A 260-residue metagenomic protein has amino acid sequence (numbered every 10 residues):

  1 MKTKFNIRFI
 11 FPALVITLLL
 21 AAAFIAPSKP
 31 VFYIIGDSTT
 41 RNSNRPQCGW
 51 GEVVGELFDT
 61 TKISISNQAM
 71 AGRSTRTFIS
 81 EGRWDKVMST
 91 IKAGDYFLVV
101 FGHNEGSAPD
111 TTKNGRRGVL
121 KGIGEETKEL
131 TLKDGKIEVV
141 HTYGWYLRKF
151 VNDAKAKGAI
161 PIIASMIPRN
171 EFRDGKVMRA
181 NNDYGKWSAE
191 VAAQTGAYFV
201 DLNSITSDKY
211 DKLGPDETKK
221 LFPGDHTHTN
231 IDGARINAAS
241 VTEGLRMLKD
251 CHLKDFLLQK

Functional and structural regions predicted by a protein language model:
M1-F9: Positively charged n-region of N-terminal signal peptides that target proteins for export
K4-F5, R83-I231, R235, A239-L258: Alpha-helical cap/lid subdomain in secreted, periplasmic, or secretory-pathway luminal O-acyl-processing enzymes
R8-P12, I16-K29: Bacterial Sec-dependent signal peptides at the C-terminal "C-region" and cleavage site
I25-A71, D85-F97, K113-G122: Serine-esterase "nucleophile elbow" of acetyl-processing enzymes
T40-N42, R76, G106, N237: Short, electropositive, low-hydrophobicity segments enriched in small/polar residues
N44-P46, F78-I79, D174-R179: Short, solvent-exposed loop/turn segments at secondary-structure boundaries
A69-G72, H103-E105: Short glycine-rich, polar/acidic loop-and-turn segments at beta strand-coil junctions
S74-K86: N-terminal post-signal-peptidase region of extra-cytosolic proteins
